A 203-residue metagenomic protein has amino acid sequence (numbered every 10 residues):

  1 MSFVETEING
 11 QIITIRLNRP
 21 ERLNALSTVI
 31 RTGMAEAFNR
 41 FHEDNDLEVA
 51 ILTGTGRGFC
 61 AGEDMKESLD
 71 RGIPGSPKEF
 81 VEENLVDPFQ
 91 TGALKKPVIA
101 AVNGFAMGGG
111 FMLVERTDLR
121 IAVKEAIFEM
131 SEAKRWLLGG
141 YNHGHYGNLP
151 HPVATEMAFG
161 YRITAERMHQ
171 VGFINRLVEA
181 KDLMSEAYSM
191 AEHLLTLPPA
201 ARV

Functional and structural regions predicted by a protein language model:
M1-I13, D44, F59, R71 (+5 more regions): C-terminal alpha-helix plus adjacent terminal tail
M1-T55: Conserved CoA-thioester-binding segment of acyl-CoA-metabolizing enzymes
L23-N24, K66, E129, M184: Nucleotide phosphate-binding site architecture
R31-E43, M65-N103, Y141-H143, N148: An acidic, glycine-rich surface segment that forms the CoA-thioester-binding/catalytic face of crotonase-fold enzymes
R57-A61, M107: Short, active-site-adjacent cap segments at secondary-structure transitions
Q90-P198: Crotonase-fold acyl-CoA enzyme core
